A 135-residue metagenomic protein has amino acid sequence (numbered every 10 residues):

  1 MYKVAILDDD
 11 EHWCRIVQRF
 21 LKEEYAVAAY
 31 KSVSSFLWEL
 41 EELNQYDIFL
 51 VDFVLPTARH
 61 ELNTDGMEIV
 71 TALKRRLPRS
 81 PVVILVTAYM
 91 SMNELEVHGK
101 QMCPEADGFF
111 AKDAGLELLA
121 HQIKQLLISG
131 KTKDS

Functional and structural regions predicted by a protein language model:
E11-V33: Two-component/phosphorelay signaling modules centered on CheY-like receiver
V27, V82-I84: Hydrophobic/aromatic residues located in beta-strands of well-ordered beta-sheets within soluble catalytic
A29-I48, P56-T57, R75: Acidic, metal-coordinating helix/loop segments flanking the phosphotransfer/catalytic sites of two-component signaling
R59-R79: Short amphipathic alpha-helix used as the core "switch/output" element in two-component signaling
T64, E68, Y89-F110, E117-L118: Alpha4 helix (beta4-alpha4-beta5 surface) of REC/receiver domains from two-component response regulators
A111-L127: C-terminal output helix
